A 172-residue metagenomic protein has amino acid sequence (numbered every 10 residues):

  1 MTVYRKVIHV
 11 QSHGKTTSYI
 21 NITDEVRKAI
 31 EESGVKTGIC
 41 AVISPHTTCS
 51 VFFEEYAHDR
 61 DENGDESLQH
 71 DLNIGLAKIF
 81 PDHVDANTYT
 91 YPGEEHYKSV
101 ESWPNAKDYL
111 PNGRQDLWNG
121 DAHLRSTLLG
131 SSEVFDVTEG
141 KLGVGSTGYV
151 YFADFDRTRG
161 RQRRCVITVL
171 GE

Functional and structural regions predicted by a protein language model:
M1-E172: Active-site histidine-anchored catalytic micro-motif
